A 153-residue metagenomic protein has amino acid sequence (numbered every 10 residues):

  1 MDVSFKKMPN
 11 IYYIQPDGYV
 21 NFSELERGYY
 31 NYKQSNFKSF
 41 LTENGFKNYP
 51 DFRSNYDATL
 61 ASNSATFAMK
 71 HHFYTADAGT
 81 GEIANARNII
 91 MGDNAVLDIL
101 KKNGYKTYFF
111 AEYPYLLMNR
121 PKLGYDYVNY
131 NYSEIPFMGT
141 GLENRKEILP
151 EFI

Functional and structural regions predicted by a protein language model:
M1-F46: Active-site-proximal N-terminal segment of extracellular/periplasmic enzymes that hydrolyze or transfer
S4-F5, Y30, Y56-T59, N85-I89: Aromatic-acidic/polar surface patches that form glycan- and anion
P16-N21, F46-K47, S54-D57, H71-F73 (+1 more regions): Short, solvent-exposed loop/turn segments at secondary-structure junctions
L25-R27, R53-S54, L60-S64, L116-D126: Short aromatic-enriched loop/helix-cap "lid" or pocket-rim segments at secondary-structure transitions that line
Y29-N63, K106-F110: Short, structured active-site-proximal loop/turn typified by the sulfatase FGly-forming signature C/S-X-P-X-R
F52-R53, S62-D77: Metal-dependent polysaccharide deacetylase catalytic core of the NodB/CE4 family, i.e., the active-site-bearing domain
K70-I153: Catalytic-adjacent loop/helix segments of enzymes that bind and process anionic phosphate/sulfate esters
